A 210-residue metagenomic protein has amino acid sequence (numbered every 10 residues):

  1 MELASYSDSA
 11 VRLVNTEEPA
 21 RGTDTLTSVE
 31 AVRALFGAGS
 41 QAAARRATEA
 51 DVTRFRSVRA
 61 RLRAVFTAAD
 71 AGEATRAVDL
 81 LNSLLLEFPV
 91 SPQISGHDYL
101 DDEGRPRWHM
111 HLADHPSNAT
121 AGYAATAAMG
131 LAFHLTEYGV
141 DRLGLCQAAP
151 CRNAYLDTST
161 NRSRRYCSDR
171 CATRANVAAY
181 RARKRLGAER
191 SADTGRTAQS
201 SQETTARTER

Functional and structural regions predicted by a protein language model:
M1-L145, A149-L156, R190-R210: Short helix-coil boundary/hinge micro-motifs
R162-A172: Cysteine-rich micro-motifs
R174-R185: Short metal-binding segments enriched for Cys and/or His
